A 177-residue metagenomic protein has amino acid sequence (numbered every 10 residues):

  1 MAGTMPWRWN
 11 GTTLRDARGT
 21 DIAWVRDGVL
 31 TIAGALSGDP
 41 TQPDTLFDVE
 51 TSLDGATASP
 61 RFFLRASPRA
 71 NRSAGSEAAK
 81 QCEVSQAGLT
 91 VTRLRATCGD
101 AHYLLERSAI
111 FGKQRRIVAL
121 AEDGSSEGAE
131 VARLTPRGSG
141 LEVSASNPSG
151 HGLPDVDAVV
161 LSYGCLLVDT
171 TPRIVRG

Functional and structural regions predicted by a protein language model:
M1-V29, A33-A35, S76-A79, T90-G177: Low-complexity or membrane-interfacial segments used for flexible interactions
V29-E77: Short, well-structured hydrophobic secondary-structure segments
C82: Short, aromatic/His-centered strand-loop micro-motif at the edge of beta-sheets
S85-Q86: Surface-exposed, interaction-prone regions used to assemble/regulate multi-protein complexes
